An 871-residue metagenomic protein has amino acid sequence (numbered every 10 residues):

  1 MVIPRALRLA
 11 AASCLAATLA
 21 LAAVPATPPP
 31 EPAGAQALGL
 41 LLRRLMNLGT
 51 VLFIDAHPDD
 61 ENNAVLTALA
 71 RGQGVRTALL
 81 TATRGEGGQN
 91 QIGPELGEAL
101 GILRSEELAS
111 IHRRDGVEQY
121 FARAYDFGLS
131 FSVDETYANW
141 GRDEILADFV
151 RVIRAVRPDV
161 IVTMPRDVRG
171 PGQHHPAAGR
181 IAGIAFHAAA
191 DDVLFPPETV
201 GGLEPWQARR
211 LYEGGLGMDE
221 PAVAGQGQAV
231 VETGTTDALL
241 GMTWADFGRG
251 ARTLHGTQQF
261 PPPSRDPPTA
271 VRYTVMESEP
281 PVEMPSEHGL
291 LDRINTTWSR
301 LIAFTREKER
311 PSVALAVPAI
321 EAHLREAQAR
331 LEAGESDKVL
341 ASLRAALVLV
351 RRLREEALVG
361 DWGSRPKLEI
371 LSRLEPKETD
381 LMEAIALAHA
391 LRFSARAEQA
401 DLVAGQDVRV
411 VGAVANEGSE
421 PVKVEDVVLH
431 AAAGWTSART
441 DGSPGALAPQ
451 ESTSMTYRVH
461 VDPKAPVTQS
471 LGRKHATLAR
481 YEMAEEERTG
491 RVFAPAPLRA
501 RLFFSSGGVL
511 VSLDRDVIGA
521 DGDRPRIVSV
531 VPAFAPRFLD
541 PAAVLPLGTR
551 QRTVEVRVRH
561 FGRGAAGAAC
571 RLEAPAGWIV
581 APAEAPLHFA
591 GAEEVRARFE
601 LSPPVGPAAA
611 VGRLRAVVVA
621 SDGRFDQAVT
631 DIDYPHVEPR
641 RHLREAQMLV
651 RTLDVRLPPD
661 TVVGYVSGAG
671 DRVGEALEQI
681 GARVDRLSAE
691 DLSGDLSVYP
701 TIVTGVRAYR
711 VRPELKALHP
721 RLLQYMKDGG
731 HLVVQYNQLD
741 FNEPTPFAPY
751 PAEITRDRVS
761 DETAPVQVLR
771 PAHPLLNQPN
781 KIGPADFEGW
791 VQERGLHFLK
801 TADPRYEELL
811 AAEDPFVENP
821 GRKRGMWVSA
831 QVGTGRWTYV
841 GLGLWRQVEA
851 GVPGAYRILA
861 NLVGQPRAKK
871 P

Functional and structural regions predicted by a protein language model:
V2-I3, A11, A23-L52, S132-T136 (+1 more regions): Metal-dependent de-N-acetylase/amidase catalytic core
R8-L21: Hydrophobic helical h-region of N-terminal Sec-dependent signal peptides in bacterial secretory/periplasmic proteins
A23-A155, P176, G183-H187: Active-site rim/loop-helix segments in enzyme catalytic domains that contact anionic ligands
L52-I54, T77-T81, E118-R123, V160-T163 (+6 more regions): Structural recognition of the beta-strand scaffold that forms the well-ordered cores of secreted hydrolase catalytic
A397-T652, L657-P659: Long beta-sheet-rich domains in secretory-pathway and surface-associated proteins
R624-G705, Q738, R758-V759, R846 (+1 more regions): Aromatic-Pro/Gly-enriched surface loop or interdomain linker that acts as a lid/target-recognition segment
T704-G789: A glycine-rich, often tryptophan-bearing local segment used as a flexible ligand/cofactor-contacting loop or short
E753-G851, K870: Catalytic beta-strand/loop cores that center a nucleophilic Ser/Cys/Thr and support acyl-enzyme chemistry
